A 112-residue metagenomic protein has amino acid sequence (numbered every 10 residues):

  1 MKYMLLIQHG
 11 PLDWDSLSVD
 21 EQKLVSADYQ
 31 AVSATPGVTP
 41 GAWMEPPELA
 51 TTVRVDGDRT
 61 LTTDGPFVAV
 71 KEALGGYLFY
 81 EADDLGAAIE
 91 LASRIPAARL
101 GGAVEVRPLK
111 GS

Functional and structural regions predicted by a protein language model:
M1-S112: Conserved, structured core segments of small domains
